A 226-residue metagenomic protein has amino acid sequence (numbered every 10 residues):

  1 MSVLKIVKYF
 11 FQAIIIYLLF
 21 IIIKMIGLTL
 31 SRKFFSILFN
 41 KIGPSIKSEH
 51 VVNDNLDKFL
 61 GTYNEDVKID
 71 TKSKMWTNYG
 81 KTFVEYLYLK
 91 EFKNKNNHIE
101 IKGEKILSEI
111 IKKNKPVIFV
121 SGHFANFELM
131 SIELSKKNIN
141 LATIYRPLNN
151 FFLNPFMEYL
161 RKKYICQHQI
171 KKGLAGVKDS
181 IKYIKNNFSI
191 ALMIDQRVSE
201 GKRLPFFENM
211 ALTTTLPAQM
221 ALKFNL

Functional and structural regions predicted by a protein language model:
S2-S121, F156-Y159: Membrane-anchoring hydrophobic helices of lipid-metabolizing enzymes
Y86-L226: Soluble catalytic domains of membrane acyltransferases
